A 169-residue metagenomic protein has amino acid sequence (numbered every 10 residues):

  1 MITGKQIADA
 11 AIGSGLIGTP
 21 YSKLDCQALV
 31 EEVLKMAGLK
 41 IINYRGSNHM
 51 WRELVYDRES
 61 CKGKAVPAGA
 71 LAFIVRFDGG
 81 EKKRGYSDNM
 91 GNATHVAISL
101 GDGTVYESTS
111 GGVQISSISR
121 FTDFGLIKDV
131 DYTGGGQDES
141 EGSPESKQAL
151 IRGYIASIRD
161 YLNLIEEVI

Functional and structural regions predicted by a protein language model:
M1-A70: Secreted/periplasmic proteins that engage bacterial cell-wall peptidoglycan
M1-P20, T122-E145: Intrinsically disordered, low-complexity, Pro/Ser/Thr/Asn/Gly/Ala-rich spacer/linker segments adjacent to signal
L39-I118: ...with weaker cross-activation on analogous glycine-rich loops/strands in unrelated enzymes
N48, C61, T109, E141-K147 (+1 more regions): Compositionally biased regions
L71, V96-I98, D123-L126, L150: Ordered hydrophobic segments in well-structured contexts
G80-K83, V113-Q114, T133-G136, Y161-L164 (+1 more regions): Short, surface-exposed beta-strand/loop "edge" segments at domain boundaries and coil↔beta transitions
S143-I169: Short, low-complexity, charged amphipathic interaction modules
